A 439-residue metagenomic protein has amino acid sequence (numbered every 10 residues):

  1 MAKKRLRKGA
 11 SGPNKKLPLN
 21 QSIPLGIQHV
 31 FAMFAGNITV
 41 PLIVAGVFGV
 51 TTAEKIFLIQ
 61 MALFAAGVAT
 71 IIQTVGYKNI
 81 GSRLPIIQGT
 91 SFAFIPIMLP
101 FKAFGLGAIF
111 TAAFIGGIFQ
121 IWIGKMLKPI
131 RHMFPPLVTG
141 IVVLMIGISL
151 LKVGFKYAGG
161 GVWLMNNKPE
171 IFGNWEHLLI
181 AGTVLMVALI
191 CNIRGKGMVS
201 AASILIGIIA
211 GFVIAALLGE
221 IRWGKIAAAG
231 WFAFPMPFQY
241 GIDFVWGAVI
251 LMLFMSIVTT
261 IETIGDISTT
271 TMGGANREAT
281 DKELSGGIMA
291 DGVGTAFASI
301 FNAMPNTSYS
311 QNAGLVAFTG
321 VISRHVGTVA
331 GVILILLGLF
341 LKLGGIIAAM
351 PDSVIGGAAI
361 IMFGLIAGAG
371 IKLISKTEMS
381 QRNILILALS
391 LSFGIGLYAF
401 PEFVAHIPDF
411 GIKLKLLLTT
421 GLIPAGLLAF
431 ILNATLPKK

Functional and structural regions predicted by a protein language model:
M1-L25, N167-P169, W223-M236, M272-A279 (+2 more regions): Intrinsically disordered, low-complexity non-transmembrane regions of multi-pass membrane transporters
A2-K16, V187-C191, S203-M252, P408-L416: Hydrophobic transmembrane alpha-helices of multi-pass solute/ion transporters
K4, K8-G9, L19, A45-R83 (+1 more regions): Membrane-embedded helical hairpins/re-entrant loop segments and their flanking transmembrane helices within multi-pass
N20-A32, N37, G173-L185, A202-S203 (+3 more regions): Hydrophobic, membrane-embedded alpha-helices of multi-pass small-molecule transporters
G26-I43, I87-F94: The first (N-terminal) embedded transmembrane alpha-helix
F57, N79-F92, H132-I141, V199-I206 (+4 more regions): Short, non-helical or kinked segments that cap or interrupt transmembrane helices
S82-A112: Membrane-interface helix-loop-helix modules in multi-pass membrane proteins
F101-R222, G331-K439: Membrane-embedded alpha-helical modules
